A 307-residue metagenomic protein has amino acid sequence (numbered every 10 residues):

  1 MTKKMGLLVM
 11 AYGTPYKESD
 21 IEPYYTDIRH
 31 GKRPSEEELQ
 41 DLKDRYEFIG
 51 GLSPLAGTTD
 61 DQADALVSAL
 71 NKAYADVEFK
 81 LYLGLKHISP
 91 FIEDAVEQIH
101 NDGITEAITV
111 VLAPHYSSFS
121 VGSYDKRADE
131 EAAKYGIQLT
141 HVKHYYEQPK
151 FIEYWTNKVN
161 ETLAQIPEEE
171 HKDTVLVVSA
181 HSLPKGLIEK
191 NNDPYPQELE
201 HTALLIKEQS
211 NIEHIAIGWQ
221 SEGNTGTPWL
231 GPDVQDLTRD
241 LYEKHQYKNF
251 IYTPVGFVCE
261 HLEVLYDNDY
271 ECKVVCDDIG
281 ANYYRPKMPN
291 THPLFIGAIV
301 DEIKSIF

Functional and structural regions predicted by a protein language model:
T2-F307: Active-site-proximal alpha-helix that buttresses catalytic centers in soluble enzyme cores
